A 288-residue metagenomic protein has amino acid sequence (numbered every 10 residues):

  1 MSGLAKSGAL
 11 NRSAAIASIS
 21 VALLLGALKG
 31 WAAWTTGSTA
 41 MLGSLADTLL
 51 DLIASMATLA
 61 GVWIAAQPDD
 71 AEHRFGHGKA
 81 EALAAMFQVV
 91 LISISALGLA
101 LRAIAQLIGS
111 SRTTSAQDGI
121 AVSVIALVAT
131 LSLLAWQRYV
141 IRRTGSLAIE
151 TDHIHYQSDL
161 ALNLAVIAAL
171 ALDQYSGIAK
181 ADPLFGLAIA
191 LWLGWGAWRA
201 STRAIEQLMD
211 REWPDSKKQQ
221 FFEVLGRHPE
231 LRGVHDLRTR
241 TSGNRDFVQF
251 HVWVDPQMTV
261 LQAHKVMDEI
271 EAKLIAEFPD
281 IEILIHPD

Functional and structural regions predicted by a protein language model:
S2-V21, L25-G30, W34-D288: Alpha-helical transmembrane segments and adjacent TM-loop junctions that form the membrane-embedded core of multi-pass
